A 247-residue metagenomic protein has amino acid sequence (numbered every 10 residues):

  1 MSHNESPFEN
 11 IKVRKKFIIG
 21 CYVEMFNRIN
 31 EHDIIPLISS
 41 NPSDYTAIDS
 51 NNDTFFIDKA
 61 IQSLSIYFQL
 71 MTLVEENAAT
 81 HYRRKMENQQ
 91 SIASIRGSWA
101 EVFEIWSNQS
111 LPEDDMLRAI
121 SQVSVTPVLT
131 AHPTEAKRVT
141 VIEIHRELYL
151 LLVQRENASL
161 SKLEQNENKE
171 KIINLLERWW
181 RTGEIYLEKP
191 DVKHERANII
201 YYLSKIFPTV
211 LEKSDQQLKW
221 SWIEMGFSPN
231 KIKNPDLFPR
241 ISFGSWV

Functional and structural regions predicted by a protein language model:
M1-V247: Often metal-dependent polyanion-binding catalytic scaffolds in large enzymes
